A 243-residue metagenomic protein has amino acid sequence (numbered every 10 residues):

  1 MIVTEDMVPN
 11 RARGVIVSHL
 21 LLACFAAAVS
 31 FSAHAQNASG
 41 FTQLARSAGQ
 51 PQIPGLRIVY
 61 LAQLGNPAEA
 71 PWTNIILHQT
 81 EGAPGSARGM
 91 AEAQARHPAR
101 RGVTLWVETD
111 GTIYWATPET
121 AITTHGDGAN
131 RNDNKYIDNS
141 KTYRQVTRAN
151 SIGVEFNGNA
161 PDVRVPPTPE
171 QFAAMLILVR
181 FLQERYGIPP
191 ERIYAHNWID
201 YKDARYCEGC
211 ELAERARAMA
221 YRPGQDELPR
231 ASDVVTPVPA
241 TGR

Functional and structural regions predicted by a protein language model:
M1-G14: N-terminal secretory signal peptides that target proteins for export/translocation
A12-G14, L20, Q79: Hydrophobic alpha-helical segments, especially transmembrane helices and their immediate juxtamembrane helical caps
I16, F31-A33, I193: Intrinsic low-complexity/disordered segments
V17-S30: Bacterial N-terminal signal peptides
A23, G82, D200: Alpha-helical and His/Cys-centered functional microenvironments
F31-T142: N-terminal catalytic cores of peptidoglycan-degrading enzymes
Q36-P51, Q145, A149-G153, N157-R243: Basic/polar, cationic surfaces and motifs that engage anionic cell-wall and phosphate/carboxylate ligands
